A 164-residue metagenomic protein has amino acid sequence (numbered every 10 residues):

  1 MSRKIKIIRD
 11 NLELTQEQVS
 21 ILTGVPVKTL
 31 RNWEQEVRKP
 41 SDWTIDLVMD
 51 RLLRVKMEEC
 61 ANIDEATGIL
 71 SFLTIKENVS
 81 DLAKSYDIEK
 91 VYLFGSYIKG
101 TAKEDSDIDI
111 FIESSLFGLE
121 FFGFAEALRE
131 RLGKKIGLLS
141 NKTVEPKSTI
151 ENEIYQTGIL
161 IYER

Functional and structural regions predicted by a protein language model:
R3-E13, E17-T29, Q35, K39-W43 (+3 more regions): Catalytic core of pol beta-like nucleotidyltransferases
E89-K90, F94-D105: Short edge beta-strands and adjacent turn/loop segments
S106-G118: A short interface-forming secondary-structure element
